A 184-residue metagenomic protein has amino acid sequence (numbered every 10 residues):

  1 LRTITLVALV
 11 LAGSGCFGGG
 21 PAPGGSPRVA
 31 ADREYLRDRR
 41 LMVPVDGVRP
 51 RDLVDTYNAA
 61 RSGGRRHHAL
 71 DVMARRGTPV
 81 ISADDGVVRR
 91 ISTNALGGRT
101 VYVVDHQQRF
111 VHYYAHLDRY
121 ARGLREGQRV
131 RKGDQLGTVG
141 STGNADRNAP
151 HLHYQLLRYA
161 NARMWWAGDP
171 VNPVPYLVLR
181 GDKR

Functional and structural regions predicted by a protein language model:
L1-T3: Positively charged n-region of N-terminal signal peptides that target proteins for export
T5-S14: Bacterial N-terminal signal peptides
C16-R99, K132, S141, P170-R184: Surface-exposed, glycine-biased beta-strand/turn segments
T56, R75, H106, L117 (+2 more regions): Generic beta-structure capping elements
A59-A60, T78-P79, T93-L96, Q107-F110 (+4 more regions): Solvent-exposed loop/turn segments at secondary-structure junctions within structured extracellular/periplasmic domains
A83-E126, A149-H153: Zn2+-dependent peptidoglycan hydrolase active-site motif and core
Y102, F110, Q128-R184: Conserved, short, structured surface segments that act as functional micro-motifs
